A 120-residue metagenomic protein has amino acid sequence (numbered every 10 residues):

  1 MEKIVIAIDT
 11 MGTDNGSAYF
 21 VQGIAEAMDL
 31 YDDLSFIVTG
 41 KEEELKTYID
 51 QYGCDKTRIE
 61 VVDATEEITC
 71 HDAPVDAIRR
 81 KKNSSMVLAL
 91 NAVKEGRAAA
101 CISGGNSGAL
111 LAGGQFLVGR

Functional and structural regions predicted by a protein language model:
M1-Q115: Contiguous, glycine/small-aliphatic-enriched amphipathic segments in soluble metabolic enzymes
